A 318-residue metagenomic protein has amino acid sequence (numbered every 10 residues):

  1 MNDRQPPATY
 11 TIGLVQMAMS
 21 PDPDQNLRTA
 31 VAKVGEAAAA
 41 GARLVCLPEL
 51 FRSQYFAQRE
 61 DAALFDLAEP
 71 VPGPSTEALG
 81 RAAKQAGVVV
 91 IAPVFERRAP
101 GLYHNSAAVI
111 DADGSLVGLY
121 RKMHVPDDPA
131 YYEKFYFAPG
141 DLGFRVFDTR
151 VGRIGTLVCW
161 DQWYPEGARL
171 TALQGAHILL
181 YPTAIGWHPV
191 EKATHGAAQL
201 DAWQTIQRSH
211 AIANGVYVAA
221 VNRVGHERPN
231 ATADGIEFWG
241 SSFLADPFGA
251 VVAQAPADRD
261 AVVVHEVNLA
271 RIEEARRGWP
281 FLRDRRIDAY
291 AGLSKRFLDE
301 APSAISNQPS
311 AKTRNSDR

Functional and structural regions predicted by a protein language model:
M1-R4, A301-R318: Short, basic, low-complexity termini and linkers enriched in Ser/Thr/Gly/Pro that act as targeting/leader peptides
T9-P21, S106, L119-K122, V146 (+2 more regions): Active-site-proximal beta-strand elements of phosphoester/diester hydrolases
I12, V109-V117, F243-V252: Short, glycine-anchored, charge-dense loop/turn motifs used at functional sites
P23, A32-D113, V117-L119, I185-S209 (+1 more regions): Cys-nucleophile CN-hydrolase/nitrilase-fold catalytic domain and related Cys-dependent amidase chemistry that acts on
A68-I91, C159-V262: CN hydrolase (nitrilase-like) catalytic-core segments centered on the catalytic cysteine and neighboring Lys/Glu
S106, L119-K122, S241, Q254 (+1 more regions): Residue-level detector of high-confidence beta-strand sites
K122-Y136, R259-R276: A short, polar/charged loop-to-alpha-helix boundary motif
F144-H177, T183, I272-S303: Cysteine/selenocysteine-centered motifs that mediate thiol-based redox chemistry or coordinate metal-sulfur cofactors
